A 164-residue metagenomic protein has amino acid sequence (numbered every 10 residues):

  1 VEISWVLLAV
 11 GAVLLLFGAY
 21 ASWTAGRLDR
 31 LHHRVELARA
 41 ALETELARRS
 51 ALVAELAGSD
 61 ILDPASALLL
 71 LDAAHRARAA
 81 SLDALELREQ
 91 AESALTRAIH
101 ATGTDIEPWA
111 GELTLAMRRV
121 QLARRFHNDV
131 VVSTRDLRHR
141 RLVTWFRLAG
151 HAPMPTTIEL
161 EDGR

Functional and structural regions predicted by a protein language model:
E2-R164: A helix-centric hydrophobic-segment signal that preferentially recognizes long, alpha-helical stretches used
